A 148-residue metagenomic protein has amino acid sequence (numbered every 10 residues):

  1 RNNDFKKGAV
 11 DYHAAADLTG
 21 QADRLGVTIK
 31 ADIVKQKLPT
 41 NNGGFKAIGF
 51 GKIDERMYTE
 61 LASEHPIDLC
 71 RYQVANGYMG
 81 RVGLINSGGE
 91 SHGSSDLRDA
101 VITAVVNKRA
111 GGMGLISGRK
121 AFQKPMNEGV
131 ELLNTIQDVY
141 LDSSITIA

Functional and structural regions predicted by a protein language model:
R1-I85, R98-M113: Alpha/beta enzyme core
V10, L61, S95, N127 (+1 more regions): Short coil/turn linker and secondary-structure boundary residues
L38, G88-G89, R119: Short secondary-structure boundary segments
E90-L97: Short, charged helix-to-loop "capping" segments that act as catalytic/coupling loops
R98-V105, R119, V130-N134: A generic structural signal for well-ordered alpha-helical surface patches
A110, F122-A148: C-terminal helical cap(s) of enzyme catalytic domains, especially alpha/beta-barrels
L115-F122: Short acidic/histidine-rich active-site segments
